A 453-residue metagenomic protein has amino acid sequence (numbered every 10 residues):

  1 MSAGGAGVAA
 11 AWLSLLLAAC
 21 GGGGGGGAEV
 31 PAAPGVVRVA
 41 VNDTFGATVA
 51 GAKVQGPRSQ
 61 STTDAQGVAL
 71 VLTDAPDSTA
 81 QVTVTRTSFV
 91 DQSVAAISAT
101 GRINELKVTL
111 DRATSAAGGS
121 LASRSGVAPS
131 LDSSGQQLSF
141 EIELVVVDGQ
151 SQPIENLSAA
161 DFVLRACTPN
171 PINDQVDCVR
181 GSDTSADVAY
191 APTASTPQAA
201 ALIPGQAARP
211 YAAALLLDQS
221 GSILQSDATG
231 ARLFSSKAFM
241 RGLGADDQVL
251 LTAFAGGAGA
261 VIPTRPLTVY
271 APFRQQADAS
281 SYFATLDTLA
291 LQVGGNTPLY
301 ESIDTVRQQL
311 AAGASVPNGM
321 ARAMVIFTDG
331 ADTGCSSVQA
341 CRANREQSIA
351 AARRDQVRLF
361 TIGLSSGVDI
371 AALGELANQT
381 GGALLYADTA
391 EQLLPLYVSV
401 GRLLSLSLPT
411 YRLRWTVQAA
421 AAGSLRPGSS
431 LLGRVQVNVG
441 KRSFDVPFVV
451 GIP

Functional and structural regions predicted by a protein language model:
A32, A113-A122, G126-S130, S134-A214 (+1 more regions): Acidic, polar low-complexity linker/tail segments
A33-G51, V147-I154: Structural motif
T48, K53-T73: Short, acidic Ser/Thr/Gly-rich low-complexity loop/linker segments typical of extracellular and cell-surface proteins
T83-I97: A short, solvent-exposed loop/turn motif at the edges and junctions of modular extracellular/periplasmic domains
L131-F140, N378, A387-P453: C-terminal "exit" segments of structured domains
E141, R274-R322, T361-G374, P395-L396: Von Willebrand factor
Q206-F273, L299-V306, A323-T328, G363: Von Willebrand factor
F327-Q379, L385-A387, P395-S399: VWA/integrin I-like adhesion module and closely mimicked acidic/polar interface patches used
